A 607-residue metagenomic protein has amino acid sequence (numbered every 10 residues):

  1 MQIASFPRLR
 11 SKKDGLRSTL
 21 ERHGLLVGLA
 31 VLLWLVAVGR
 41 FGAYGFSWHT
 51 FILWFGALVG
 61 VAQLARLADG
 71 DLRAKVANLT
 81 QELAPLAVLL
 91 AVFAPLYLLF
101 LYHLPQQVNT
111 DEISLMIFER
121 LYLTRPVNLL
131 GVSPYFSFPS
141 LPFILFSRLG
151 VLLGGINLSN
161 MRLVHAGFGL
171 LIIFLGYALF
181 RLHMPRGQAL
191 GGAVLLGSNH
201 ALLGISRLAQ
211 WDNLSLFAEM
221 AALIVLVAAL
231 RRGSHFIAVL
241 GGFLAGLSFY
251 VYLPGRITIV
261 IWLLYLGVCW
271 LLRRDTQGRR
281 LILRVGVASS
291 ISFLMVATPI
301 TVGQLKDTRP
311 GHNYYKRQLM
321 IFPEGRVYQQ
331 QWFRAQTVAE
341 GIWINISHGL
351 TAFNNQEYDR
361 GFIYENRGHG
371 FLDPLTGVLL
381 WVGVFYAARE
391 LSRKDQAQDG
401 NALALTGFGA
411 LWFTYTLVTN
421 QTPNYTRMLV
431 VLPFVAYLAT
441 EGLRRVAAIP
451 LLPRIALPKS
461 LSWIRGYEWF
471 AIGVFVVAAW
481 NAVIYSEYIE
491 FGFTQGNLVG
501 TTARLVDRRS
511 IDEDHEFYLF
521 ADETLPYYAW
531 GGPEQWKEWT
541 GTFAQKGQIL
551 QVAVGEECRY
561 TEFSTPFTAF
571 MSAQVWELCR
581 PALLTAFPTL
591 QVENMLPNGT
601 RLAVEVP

Functional and structural regions predicted by a protein language model:
M1-A87, L240, I261, Y265-V268 (+4 more regions): Membrane-embedded, hydrophobic transmembrane alpha-helices
R40-F41, L253-I257, S462-R601: Catalytic lumenal/periplasmic loop and adjoining terminal transmembrane helix of membrane glycan-assembly enzymes
L96, H103-L104, S114-R125, L129 (+5 more regions): Transmembrane-lumen/periplasm boundary regions of multi-pass, lipid-linked membrane glycan transferases
L104-F118, V127-F146, I156-S159, F493-T502: Extracytoplasmic catalytic/substrate-binding loops of multi-pass membrane glycan-assembly enzymes
L163-M184, A221, V225, L379-Y386: Transmembrane-helix motifs of polytopic, lipid-linked glycan transferases
H165, A201, R207-L214: Short acidic/glycine- and proline-prone juxtamembrane loop motifs at membrane-interface regions of multi-pass membrane
G187, A222-L240, S248, L272: Membrane-interface transmembrane helices that cradle and orient dolichyl/undecaprenyl
V287-L294, Y437, L443-Y485: Signature aromatic-anchored transmembrane alpha helix within multi-pass, membrane-resident enzymes that catalyze glycan
